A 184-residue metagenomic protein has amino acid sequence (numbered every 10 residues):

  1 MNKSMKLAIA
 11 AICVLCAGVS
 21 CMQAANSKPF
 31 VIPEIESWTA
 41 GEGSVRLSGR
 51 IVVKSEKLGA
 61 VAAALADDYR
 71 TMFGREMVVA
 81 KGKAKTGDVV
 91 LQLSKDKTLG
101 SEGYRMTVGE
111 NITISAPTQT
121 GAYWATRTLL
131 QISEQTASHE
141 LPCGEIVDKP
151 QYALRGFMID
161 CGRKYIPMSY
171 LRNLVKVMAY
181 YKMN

Functional and structural regions predicted by a protein language model:
M1-I9: Bacterial N-terminal signal peptides that target proteins for export
N2, L129-Q131, H139, L171-K176: General N-terminal targeting signals
K6, V14, C21-R155: Acidic, contiguous N-terminal accessory segments
A8-I12, I166: A ubiquitous, low-specificity "background" feature that marks scattered single residues across proteins without
G18-C21, Y181: Generic low-polarity alpha-helical segments
Q151-N184: Substrate-binding cleft of carbohydrate-active enzyme catalytic domains
